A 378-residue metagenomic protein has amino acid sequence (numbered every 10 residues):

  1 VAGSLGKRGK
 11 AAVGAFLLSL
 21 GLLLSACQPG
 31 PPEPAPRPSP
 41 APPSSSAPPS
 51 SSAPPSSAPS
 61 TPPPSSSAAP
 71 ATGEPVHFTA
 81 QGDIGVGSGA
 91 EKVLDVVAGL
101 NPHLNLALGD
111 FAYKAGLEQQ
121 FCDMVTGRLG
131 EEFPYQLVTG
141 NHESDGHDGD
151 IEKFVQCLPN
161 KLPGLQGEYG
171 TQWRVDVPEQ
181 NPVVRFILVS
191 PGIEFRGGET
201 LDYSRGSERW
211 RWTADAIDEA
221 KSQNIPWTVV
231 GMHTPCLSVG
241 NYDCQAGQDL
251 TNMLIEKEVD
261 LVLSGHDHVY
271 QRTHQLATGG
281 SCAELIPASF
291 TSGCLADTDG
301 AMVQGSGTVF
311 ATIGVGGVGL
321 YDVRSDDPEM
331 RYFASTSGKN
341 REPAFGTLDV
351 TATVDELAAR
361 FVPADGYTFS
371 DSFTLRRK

Functional and structural regions predicted by a protein language model:
G3-F16: Bacterial N-terminal signal peptides that target proteins for export
L24-A26: C-terminal motif of bacterial Sec signal peptides marking the signal peptidase cleavage site
Q28-P64: Short, low-complexity, disordered segments immediately C-terminal to signal peptides in bacterial exported proteins
S67-Q120, S238: N-terminal active-site segment of His-dependent metallophosphoesterases
P70-G87, R209-Q245, G316-G317: Mobile, glycine- and charge-enriched loop segments and immediately flanking short secondary-structure elements within
D83, G109-D110, G140-N141, V189 (+2 more regions): Active-site glycine-centered loops adjacent to acidic/histidine catalytic or metal-binding residues that shape
L117-T228, D249, L261, H274-S337 (+1 more regions): Extended active-site neighborhood of metal-dependent phosphoesterases/phosphodiesterases
V184, W227, G231-C236, R331-F373: Extracellular low-complexity, Gly/Ser/Thr-rich intrinsically disordered linkers and protease-sensitive activation/hinge
